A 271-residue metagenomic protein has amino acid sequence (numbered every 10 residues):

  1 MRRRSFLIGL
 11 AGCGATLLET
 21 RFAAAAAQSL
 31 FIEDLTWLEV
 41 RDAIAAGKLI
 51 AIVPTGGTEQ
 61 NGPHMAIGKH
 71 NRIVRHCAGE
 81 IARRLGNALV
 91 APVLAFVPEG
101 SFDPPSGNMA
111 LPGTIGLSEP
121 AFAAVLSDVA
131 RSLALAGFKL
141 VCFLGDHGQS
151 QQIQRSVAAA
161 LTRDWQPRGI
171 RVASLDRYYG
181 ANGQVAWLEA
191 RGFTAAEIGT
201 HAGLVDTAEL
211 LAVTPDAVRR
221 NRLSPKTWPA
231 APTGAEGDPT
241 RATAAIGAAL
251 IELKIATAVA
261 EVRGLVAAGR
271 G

Functional and structural regions predicted by a protein language model:
R2, L7-L18, F22-C142, D146-G271: Extended, histidine- and acidic-residue-enriched regions that form the cofactor-binding/catalytic faces
